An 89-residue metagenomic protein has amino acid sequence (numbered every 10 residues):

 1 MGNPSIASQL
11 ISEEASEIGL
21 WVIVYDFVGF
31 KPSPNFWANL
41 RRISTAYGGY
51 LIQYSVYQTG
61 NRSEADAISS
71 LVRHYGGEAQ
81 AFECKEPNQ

Functional and structural regions predicted by a protein language model:
M1-Q9: N-terminal, charge-rich interaction modules
I11-S16, R42-Y50: Short, flexible, solvent-exposed loop/turn segments with mixed acidic/basic and small polar residues
S12-G29: Short glycine-/aliphatic-rich beta-strand segments at the starts of folded cytosolic domains
F27-P32, K85-E86: Short, flexible beta-strand-to-coil junctions
F30-W37, S63-S69: Short, conserved charged micro-motifs
T45-Q89: Short, intrinsically disordered low-complexity segments
